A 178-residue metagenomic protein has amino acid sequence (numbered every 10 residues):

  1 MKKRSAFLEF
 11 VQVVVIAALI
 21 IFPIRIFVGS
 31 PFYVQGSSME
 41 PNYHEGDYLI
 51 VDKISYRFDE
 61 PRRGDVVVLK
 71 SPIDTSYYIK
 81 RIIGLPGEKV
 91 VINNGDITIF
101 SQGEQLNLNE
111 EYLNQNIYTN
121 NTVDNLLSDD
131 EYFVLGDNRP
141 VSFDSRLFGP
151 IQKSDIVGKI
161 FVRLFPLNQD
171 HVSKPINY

Functional and structural regions predicted by a protein language model:
M1-V15, P23, F27, F32-Y33 (+1 more regions): Soluble "head" domains of membrane/secretory-pathway proteins
